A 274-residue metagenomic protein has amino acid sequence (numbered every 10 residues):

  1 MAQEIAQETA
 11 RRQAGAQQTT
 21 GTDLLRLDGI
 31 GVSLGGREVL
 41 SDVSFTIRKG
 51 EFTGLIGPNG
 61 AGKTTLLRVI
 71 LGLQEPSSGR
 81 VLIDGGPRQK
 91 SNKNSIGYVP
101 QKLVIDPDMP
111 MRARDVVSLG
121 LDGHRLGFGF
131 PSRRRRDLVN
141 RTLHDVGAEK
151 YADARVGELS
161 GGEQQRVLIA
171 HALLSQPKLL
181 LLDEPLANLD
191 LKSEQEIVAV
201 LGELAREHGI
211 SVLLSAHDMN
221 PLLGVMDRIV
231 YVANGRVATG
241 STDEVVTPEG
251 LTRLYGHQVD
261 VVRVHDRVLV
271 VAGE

Functional and structural regions predicted by a protein language model:
L71: Helix-to-loop junction immediately C-terminal to a conserved catalytic motif
G79-I96: Conserved ABC transporter NBD signature motif
S118, R133-Y151: Conserved ABC ATPase "signature" region
R155-L159, E163: Conserved ABC ATPase signature
Q176: Conserved catalytic motifs of ABC-family nucleotide-binding domains
L180-E184: Catalytic Walker B motif of ABC-type/P-loop ATPase nucleotide-binding domains
A216-H217: H-loop/switch region of ABC-family ATPase nucleotide-binding domains
